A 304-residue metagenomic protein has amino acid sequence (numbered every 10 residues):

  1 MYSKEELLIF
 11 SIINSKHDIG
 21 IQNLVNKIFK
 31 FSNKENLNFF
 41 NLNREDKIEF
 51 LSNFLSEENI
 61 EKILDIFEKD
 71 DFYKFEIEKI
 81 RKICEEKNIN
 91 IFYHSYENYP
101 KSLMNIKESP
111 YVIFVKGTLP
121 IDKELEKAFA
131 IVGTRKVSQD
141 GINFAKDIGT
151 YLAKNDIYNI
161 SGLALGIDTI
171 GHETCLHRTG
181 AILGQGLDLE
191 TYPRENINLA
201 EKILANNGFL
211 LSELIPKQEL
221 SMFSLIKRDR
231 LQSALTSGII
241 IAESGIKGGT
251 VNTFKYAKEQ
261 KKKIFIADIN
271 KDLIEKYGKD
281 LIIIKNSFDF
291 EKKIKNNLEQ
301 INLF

Functional and structural regions predicted by a protein language model:
M1-D140: Short, positively charged patches
M1-K4, Y93-F304: Glycine-biased, small-residue-rich flexible motifs in mid-sequence functional cores and linkers
